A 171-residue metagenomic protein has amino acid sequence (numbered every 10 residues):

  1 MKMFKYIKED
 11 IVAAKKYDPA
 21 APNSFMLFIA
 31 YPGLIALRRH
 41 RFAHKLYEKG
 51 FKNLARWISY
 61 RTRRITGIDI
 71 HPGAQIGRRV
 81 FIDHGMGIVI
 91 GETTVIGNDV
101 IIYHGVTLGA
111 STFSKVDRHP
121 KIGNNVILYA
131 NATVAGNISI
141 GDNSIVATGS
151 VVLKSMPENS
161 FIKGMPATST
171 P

Functional and structural regions predicted by a protein language model:
M1-T66: Terminal amphipathic alpha-helical/low-complexity segments used for targeting or macromolecular assembly
A20-S24, S155, P171: General structural signal for secondary-structure boundaries
R64-T170: Structural signal for interior beta-strand "rungs" in well-ordered beta-sheet cores of soluble enzyme domains
